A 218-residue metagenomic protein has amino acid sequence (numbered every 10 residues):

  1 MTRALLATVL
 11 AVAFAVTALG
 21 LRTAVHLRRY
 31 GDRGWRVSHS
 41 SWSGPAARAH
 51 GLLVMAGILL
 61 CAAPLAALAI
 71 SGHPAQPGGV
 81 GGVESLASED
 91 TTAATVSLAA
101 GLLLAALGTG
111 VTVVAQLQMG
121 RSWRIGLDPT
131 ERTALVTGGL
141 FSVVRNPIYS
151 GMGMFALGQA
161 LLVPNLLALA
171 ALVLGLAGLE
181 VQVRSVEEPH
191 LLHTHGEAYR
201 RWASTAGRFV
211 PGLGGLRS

Functional and structural regions predicted by a protein language model:
M1-T130, A134, G158-S218: Membrane-anchoring alpha-helices and their flanking helix-loop junctions
T112, Y149-S150: General alpha-helical segment detector with a strong preference for membrane-spanning helices and helix-boundary regions
G126-Y149: Active-site-proximal inter-transmembrane loops
G151-G158: Hydrophobic, membrane-inserted alpha-helices
